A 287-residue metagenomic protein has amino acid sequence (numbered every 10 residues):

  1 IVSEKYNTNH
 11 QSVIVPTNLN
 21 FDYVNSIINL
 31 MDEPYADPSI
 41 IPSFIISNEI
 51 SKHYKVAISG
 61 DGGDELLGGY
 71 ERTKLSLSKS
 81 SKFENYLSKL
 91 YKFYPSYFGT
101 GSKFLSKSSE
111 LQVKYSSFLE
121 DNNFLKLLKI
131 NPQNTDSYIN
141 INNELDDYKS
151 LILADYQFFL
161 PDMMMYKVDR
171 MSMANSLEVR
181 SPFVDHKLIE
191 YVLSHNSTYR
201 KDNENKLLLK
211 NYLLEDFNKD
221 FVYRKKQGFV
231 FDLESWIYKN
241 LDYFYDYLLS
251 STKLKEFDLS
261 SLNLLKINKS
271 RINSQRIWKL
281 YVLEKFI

Functional and structural regions predicted by a protein language model:
I1-Q133, R170-D216: ATP-dependent adenylate-handling active sites, centered on carboxylate activation for C-N bond formation
T17-N20, V24, K149, L153 (+1 more regions): Generic alpha-helical segment signature
A36, N142-D155, N203, L264-L280: Structural motif
S43-S47, R224, G228-F231, L283: N-terminal glutamine amidotransferase
Q133-D147, L193, L254-R271: Short amphipathic alpha-helical segments and their helix-coil junctions
L151, D155, F159, M163 (+3 more regions): Generic recognition of short, well-ordered alpha-helical interface segments
Y156-R170, V192, V282-I287: Short Ser/Thr-interspersed hydrophobic loop/turn segments at strand-loop and sheet-helix junctions that line or gate
F217-S270: PAPS-dependent sulfotransferase catalytic core
